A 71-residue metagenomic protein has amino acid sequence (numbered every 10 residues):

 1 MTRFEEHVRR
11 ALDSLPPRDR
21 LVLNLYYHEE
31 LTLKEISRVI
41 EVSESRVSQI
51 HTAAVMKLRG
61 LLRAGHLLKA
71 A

Functional and structural regions predicted by a protein language model:
M1-A71: Transcription-machinery-associated regions
